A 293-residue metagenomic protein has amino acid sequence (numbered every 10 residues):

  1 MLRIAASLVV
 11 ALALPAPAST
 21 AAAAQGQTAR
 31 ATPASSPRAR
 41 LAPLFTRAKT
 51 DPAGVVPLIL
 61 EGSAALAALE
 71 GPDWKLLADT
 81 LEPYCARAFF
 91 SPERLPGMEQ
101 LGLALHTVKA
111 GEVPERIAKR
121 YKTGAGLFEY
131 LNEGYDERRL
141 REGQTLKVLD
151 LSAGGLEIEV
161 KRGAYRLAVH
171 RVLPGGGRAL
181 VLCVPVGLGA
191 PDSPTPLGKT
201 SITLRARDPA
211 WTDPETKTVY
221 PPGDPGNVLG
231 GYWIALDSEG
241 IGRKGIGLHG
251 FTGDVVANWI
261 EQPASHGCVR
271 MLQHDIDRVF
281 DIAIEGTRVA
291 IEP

Functional and structural regions predicted by a protein language model:
A5-P15: Bacterial N-terminal signal peptides
P15-Q27: Signal peptide processing junction and immediate N-terminal pro/mature segment of secreted/exported proteins
T32-L58, S91-K122: Primarily a LysM-type cell-wall glycan-binding module
T50-L69, A110-R141, R178-L180, I282-E285: LysM (lysin motif) carbohydrate-binding repeats in extracellular/periplasmic proteins that recognize
A64-Q100, G124-V160, E292: Extracellular LysM carbohydrate-binding repeats and other cell-envelope/extracellular binding modules
E82, Q100, P174-V184, R207 (+2 more regions): Extracytoplasmic and endomembrane cell-envelope/extracellular-matrix remodeling and assembly machinery
G124-G126, E133, R141-L197: Cell wall/extracellular polymer interaction/catalysis modules
T216-P293: Exported/periplasmic cell-wall-interacting domains
